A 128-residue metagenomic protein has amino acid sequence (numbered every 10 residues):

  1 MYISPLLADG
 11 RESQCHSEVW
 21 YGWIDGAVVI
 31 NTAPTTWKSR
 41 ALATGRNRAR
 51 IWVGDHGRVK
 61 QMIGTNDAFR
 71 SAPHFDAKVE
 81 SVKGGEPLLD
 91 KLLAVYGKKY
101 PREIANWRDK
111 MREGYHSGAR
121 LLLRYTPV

Functional and structural regions predicted by a protein language model:
M1-T35, S39-L42, R50-I51, Q61-T65: Short beta-strand segments
W37-L121, T126-V128: Short, structured beta-strand-loop surface elements
